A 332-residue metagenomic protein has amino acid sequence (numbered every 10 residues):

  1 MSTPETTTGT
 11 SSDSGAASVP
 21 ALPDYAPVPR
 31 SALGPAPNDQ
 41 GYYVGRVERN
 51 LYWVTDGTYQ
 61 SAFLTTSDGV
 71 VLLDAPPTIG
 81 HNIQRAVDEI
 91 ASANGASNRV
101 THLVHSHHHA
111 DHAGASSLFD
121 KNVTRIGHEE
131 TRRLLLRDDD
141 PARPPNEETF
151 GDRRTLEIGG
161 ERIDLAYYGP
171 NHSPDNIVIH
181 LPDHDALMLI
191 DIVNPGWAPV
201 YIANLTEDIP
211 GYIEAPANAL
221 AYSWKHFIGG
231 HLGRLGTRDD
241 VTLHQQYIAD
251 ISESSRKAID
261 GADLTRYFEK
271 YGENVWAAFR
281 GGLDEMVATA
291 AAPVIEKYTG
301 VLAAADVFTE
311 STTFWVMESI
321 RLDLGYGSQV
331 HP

Functional and structural regions predicted by a protein language model:
M1-D68: Zn-dependent metallo-beta-lactamase
G41-E89, V178-L181, D185-D191: Conserved beta-strand hairpin/beta-sheet module of binuclear metal-dependent hydrolase folds, prominently
R46, E129-D175, P182-D183, I213-S223: Metallo-beta-lactamase
L73-A75, R99-H109, I126-E130, Y168 (+2 more regions): Active-site neighborhood of phospho(di)ester-bond hydrolases with catalytic His/Asp-centered motifs
N82, D88-E157: Active-site HxH/HxHxD metal-binding segment of metal-dependent hydrolases
H108-G114, R132-L136, S173-N176, N194-A198 (+2 more regions): Active-site environment of divalent metal-dependent phosphoester hydrolases
I213-W276: Divalent-metal (often Zn2+) His-rich catalytic cores of metallo-beta-lactamase-fold enzymes
R266-P332: C-terminal regulatory/interaction regions
